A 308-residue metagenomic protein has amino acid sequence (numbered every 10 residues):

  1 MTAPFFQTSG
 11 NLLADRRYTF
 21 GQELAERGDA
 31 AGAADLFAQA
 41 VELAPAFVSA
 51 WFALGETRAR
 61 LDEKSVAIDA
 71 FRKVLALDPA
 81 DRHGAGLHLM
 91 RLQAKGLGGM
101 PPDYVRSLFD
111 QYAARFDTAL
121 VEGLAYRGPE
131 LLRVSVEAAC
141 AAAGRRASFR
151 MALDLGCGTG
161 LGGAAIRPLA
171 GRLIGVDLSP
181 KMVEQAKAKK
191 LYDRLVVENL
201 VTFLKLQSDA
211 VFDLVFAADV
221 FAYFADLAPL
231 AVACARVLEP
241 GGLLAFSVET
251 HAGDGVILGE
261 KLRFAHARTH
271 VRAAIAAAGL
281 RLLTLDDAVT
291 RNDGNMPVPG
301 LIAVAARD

Functional and structural regions predicted by a protein language model:
A14-D15, V48-S49, R82-H83: Helix-start (N-cap) detector for alpha-helical repeat units in TPR-like alpha-solenoids, especially tetratricopeptide
M151-L153, G158-L204: Class I SAM-dependent methyltransferase SAM/SAH-binding core
K205-V215: A short acidic, Gly/Pro-enriched loop at the edge of an enzyme's catalytic core that lines a small-molecule cofactor
D213-L227: A short SAM/SAH-binding and catalytic strip from SAM-dependent methyltransferases
A228-P240: A short glycine-rich, Lys/Arg-flanked "PGG" loop and its adjoining helix->strand segment in the class I
G241-E249: Conserved beta-strand signature within the Rossmann-like core of class I S-adenosyl-L-methionine
